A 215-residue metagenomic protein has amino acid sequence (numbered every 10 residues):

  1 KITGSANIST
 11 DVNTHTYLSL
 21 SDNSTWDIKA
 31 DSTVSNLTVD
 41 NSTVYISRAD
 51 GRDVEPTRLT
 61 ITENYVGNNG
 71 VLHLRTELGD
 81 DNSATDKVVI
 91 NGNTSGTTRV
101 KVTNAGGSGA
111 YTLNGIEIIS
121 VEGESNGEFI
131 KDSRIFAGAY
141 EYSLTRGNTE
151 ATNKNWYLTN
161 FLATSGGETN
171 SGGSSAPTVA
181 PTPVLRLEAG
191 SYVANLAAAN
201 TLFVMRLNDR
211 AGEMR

Functional and structural regions predicted by a protein language model:
K1-N93, T97, T103-N104, S108-N160: Extracellular beta-solenoid/beta-roll
T33, S108, N155-Y157, F161-V184: Flexible, glycine-rich linker and terminal segments associated with outer-membrane beta-barrel/transport systems
E168-R215: Outer membrane beta-barrel translocator domains of Type V secretion systems
